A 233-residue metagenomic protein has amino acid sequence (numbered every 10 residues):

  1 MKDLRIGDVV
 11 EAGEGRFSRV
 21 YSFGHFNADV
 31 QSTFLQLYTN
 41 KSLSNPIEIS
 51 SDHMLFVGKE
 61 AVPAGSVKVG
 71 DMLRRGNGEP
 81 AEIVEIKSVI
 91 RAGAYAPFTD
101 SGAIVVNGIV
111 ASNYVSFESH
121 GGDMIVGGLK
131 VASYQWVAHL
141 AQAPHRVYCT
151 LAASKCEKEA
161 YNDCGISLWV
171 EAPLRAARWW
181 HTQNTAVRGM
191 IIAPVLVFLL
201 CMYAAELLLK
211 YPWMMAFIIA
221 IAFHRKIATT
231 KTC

Functional and structural regions predicted by a protein language model:
M1-C233: HINT superfamily self-processing domains
